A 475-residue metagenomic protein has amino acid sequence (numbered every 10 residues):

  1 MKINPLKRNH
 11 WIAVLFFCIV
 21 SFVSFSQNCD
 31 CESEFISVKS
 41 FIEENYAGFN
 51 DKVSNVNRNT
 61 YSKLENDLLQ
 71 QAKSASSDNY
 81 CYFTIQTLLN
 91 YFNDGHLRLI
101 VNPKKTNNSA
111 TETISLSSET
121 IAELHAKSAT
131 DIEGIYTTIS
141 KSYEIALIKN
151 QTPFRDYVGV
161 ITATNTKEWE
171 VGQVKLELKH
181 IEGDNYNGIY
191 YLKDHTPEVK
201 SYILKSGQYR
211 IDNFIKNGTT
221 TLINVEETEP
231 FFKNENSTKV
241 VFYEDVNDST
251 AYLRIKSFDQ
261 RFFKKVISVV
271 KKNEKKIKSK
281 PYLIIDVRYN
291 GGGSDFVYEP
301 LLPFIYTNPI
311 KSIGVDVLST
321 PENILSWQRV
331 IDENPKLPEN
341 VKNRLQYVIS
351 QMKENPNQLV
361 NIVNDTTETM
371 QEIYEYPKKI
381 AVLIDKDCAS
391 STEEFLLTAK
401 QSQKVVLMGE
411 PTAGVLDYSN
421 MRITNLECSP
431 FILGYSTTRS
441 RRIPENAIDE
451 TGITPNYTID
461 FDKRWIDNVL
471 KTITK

Functional and structural regions predicted by a protein language model:
M1-C29, V38: Bacterial Sec-dependent N-terminal signal peptides
F25-K216, V241-I284, R288-G291, F296-Y298 (+3 more regions): Terminal targeting/pro-maturation regions of precursor/exported proteins
N28-Y46, Y209, F232-K475: C-terminal "post-core" interaction segments
T106-T111, L116-T120, V160-A163, G172 (+6 more regions): N-terminal start-of-chain detector that recognizes signal peptides and the immediate post-cleavage beginning
I121-L124, E133, T164-N165, T228-F231 (+2 more regions): Intrinsically disordered, low-complexity segments enriched in polar/charged residues with Gly/Pro, especially when
V174-E177, V225, P455: Composition-driven recognition of long, C-terminal low-complexity regions enriched in serine/threonine
D212-S237: Long, contiguous juxta-domain segments that are non-catalytic but functionally important
